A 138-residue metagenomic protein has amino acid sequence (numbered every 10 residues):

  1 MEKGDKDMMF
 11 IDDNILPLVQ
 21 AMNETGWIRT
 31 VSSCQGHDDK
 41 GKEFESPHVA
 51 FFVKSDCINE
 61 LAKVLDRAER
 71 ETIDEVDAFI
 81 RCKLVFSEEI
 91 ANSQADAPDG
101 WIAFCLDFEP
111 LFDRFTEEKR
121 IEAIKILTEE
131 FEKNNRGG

Functional and structural regions predicted by a protein language model:
M1-G138: Structured alpha/beta or helical-core interaction and ligand-binding surfaces enriched in interleaved
